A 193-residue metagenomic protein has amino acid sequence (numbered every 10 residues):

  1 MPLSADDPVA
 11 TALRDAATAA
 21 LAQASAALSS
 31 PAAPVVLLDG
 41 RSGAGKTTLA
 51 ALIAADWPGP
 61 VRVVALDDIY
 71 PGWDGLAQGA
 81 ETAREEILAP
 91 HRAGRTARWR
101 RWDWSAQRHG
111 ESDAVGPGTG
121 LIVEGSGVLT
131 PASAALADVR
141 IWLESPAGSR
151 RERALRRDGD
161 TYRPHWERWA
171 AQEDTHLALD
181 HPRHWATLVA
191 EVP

Functional and structural regions predicted by a protein language model:
M1-S30, A135, V139, E152 (+3 more regions): NTP-dependent small-molecule kinase module
R41: P-loop (Walker A) phosphate-binding loop of NTP-binding proteins
K46: Conserved lysine of the Walker
A54-V63: Post-Walker A helix-loop "phosphate-sensing" segment adjacent to the P-loop in P-loop NTPases
R62-V64, I69-V123: Conserved nucleotide-sensing/catalytic segment adjacent to the nucleotide-binding pocket in NTP-handling enzymes
R108, D113, T130, G159-P193: Small-molecule kinase domains that catalyze NTP-dependent phosphoryl transfer to phosphate-bearing small molecules
E111-V115, G120-R156: ATP-dependent NMP and nucleoside kinases share a basic, alpha-helical "lid"
